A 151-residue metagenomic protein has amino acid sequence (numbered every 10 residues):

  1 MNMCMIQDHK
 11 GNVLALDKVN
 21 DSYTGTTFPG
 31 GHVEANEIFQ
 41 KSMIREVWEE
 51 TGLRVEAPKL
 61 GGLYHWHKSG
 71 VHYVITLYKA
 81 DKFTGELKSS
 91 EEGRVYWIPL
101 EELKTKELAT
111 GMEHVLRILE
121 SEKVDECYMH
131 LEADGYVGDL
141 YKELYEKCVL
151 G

Functional and structural regions predicted by a protein language model:
M1-V13, P29-H32: Conserved N-terminal beta-strand and adjoining loop/helix that marks the start of the Nudix/MutT-like hydrolase domain
N2, G11, V74-T76, G93: Change "...and in nucleic-acid phosphodiester-cleaving endonucleases..." to "...and in nucleic-acid processing enzymes
I6, L77-D81, P99: Short, well-ordered beta-strand micro-motif
H9, L63-H65: Residue-level recognition of beta-strand microenvironments
Y23-T26, G93-G151: Nudix hydrolase/Nudix homology domain
F28-L60, Y78: The catalytic Nudix box helix
W66-E86, H114-L119, C148: Active-site-adjacent beta-strand/loop module that shapes the phosphate/pyrophosphate-binding cleft
